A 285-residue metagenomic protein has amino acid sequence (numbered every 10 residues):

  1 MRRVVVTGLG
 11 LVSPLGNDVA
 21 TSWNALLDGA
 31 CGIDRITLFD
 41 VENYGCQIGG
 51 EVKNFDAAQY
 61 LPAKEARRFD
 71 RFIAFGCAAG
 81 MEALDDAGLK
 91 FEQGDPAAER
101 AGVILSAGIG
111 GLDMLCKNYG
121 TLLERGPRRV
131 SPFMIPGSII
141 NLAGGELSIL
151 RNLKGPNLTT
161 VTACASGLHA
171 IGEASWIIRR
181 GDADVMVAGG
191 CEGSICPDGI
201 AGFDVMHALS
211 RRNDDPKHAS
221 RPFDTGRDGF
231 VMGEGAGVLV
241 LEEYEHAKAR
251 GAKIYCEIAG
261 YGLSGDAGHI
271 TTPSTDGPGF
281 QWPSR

Functional and structural regions predicted by a protein language model:
M1, D86-I104, K117-P132, I149-N157 (+4 more regions): Structural signature of cysteine-dependent C-C bond-forming condensing enzymes
R3-T7, D34, D214-R285: Condensing-enzyme catalytic core mediating Claisen C-C bond formation in acyl metabolism
V6, W23, L27-T162, C191-G202: Conserved beta-ketoacyl condensing-enzyme motif
L9-G16: Short polar catalytic/cofactor-binding loops
G10, I104-A107, V161, M186-E192 (+3 more regions): Short beta-strand segments
V41-E51, G110-M114, G193-S220, V238 (+1 more regions): Active-site-adjacent elements of ketosynthase-type condensing enzymes
G76-A87, A143, A170, E242-E243 (+1 more regions): Short, well-ordered amphipathic alpha-helical segments that serve as non-catalytic structural scaffolds within diverse
G167: Short conserved active-site loop signatures built around small residues
